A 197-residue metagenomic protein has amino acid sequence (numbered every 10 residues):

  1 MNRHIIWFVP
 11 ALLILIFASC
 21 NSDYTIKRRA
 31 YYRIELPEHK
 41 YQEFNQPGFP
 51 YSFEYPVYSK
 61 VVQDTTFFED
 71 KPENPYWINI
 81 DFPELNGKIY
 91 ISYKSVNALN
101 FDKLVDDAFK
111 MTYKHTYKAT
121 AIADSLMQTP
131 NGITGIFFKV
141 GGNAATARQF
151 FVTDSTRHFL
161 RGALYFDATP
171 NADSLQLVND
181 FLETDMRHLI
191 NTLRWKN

Functional and structural regions predicted by a protein language model:
M1-F8: Bacterial N-terminal signal peptides that target proteins for export
I16-S19: C-terminal motif of bacterial Sec signal peptides marking the signal peptidase cleavage site
N21-Y24: Bacterial signal peptide processing site
I26-F49, D173: Short acidic/polar N-terminal linker immediately downstream of export determinants
K27, I34-P37, T65-V152, T156-R161 (+1 more regions): Conserved polar/disulfide-associated segments of primarily extracytoplasmic proteins
K40-I78: Post-signal-peptide N-terminal segment of Sec-exported extracytoplasmic proteins
V62, M111-K114, L189-T192, K196: Structured segments of extracytoplasmic/periplasmic soluble domains in secreted or envelope-associated proteins
A163-N197: Surface-exposed amphipathic alpha-helical segments
